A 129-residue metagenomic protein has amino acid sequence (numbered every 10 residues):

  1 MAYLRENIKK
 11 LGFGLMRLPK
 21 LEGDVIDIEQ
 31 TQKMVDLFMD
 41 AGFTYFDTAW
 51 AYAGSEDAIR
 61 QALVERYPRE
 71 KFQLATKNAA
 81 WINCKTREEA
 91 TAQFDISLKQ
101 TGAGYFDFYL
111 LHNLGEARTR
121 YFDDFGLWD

Functional and structural regions predicted by a protein language model:
M1-F72, G104: N-terminal binding-site loop/beta-alpha segment at the start of enzyme catalytic domains that lines or forms
M16-E29, K77-E89, A117-Y121: Active-site mouth loops of central-metabolism enzymes
D36, K85-D129: Glycine/proline-rich, positively charged, aromatic-decorated active-site loop/lid region on the catalytic face
A58-Q61, K77, E89-I96: Generic beta-strand or strand-like secondary-structure segments
Y67-R69, N78, F122-F125: P-loop/Walker A phosphate-binding loop and immediately adjacent motor/lid segment at beta-alpha junctions
E70-N83, Y109-H112: A short, structured active-site edge motif that brings together acidic residues
